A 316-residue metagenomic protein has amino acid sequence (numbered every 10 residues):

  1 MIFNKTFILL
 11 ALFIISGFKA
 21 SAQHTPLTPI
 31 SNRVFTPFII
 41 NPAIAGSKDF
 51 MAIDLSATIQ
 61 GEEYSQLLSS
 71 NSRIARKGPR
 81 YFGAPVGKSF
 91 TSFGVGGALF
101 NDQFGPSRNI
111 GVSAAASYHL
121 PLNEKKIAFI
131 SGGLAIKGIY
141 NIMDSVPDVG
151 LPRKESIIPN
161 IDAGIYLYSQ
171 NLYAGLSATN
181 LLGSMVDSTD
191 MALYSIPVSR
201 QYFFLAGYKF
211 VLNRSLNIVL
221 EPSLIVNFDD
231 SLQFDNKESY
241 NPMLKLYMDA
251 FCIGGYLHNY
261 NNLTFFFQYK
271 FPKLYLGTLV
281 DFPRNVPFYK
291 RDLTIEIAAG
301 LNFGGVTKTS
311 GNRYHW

Functional and structural regions predicted by a protein language model:
M1-T6, L122: Positively charged n-region of N-terminal signal peptides that target proteins for export
K5-S16: Sec-dependent N-terminal signal peptides
F18-A22: Sec/Tat signal peptide C-region and signal peptidase I cleavage site
Q23-W316: Subset of outer-membrane beta-barrel
